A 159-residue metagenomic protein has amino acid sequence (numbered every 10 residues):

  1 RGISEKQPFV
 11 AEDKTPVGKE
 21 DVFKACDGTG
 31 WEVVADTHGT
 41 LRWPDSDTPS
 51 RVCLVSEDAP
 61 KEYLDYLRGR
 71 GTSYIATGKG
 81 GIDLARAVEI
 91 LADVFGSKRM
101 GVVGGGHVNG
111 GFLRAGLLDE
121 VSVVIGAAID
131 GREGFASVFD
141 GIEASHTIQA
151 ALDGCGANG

Functional and structural regions predicted by a protein language model:
R1-G159: Enzymes that bind and transform nitrogen-containing heteroaromatic metabolites
